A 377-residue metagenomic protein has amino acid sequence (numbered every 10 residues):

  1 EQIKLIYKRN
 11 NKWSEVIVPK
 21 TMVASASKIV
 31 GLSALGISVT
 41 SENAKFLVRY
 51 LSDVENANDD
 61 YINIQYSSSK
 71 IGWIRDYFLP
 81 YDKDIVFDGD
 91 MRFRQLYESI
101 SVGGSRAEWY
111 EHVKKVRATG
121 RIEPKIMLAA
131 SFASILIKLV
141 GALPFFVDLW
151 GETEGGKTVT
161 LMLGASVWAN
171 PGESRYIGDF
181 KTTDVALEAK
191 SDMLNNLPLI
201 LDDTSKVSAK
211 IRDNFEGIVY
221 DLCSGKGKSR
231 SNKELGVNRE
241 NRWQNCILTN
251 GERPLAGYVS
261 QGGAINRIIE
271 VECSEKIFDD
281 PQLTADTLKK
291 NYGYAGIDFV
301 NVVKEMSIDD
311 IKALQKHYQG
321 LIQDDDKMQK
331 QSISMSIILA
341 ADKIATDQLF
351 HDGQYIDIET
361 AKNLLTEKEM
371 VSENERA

Functional and structural regions predicted by a protein language model:
E1-T119, A189, L194, A264: Conserved glycine-centered beta->alpha loop in an early N-terminal alpha/beta scaffold
Y61-V116, V207, D310-A377: DNA transaction DNA-binding modules
I85-E173: P-loop NTPase catalytic core of nucleic-acid-dependent motor ATPases
V159-R212: AAA+/P-loop NTPase substrate/partner-engagement loops
L194, N232-T249, A264: AAA+/SF3 P-loop NTPase mechanochemical coupling elements
D203, Q244-P254, E272-E275: A short beta-strand-to-loop transition that corresponds to the Sensor-1 phosphate-sensing loop of AAA+ P-loop ATPases
F215-R230: Conserved catalytic/switch belt of AAA+ P-loop NTPases
N241-W243, V259-Q348: Phosphate-sensing "switch" segment of ASCE/P-loop ATPases
